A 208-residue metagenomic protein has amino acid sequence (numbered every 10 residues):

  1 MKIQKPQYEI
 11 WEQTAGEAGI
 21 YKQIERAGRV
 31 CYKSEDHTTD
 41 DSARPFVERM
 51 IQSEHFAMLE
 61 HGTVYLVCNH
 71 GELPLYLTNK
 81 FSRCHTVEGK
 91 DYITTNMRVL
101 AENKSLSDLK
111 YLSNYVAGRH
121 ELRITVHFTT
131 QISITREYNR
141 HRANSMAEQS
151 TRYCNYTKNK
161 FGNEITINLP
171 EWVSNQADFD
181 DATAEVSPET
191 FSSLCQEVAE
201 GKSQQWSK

Functional and structural regions predicted by a protein language model:
M1-K208: A conserved ligand/cofactor-binding region detector
